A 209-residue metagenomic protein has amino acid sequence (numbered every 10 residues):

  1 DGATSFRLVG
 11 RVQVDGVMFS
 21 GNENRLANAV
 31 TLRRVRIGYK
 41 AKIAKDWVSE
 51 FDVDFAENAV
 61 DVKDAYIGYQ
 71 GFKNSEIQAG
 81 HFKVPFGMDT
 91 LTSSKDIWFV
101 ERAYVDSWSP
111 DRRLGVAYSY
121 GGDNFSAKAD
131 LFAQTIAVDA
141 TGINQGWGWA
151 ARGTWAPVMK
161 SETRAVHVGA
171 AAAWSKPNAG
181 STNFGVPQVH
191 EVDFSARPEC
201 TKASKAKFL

Functional and structural regions predicted by a protein language model:
D1-N178: Outer membrane beta-barrel
N22-R25, G68-Q70, R164, A172 (+1 more regions): Outer-membrane beta-barrel pore domains
